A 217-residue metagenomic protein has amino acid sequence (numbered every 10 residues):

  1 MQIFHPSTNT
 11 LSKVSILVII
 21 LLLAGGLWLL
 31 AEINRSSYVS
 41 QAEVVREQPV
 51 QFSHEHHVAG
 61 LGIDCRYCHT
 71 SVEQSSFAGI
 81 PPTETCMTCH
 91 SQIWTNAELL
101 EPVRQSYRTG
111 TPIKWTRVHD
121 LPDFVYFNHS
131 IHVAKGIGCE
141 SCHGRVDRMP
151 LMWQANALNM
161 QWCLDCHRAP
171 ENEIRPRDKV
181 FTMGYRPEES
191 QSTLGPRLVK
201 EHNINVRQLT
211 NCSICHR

Functional and structural regions predicted by a protein language model:
M1-Q51, E55-A59, I63, Y67 (+2 more regions): N-terminal export/targeting leaders of redox proteins
F4-P6, I93-V125, P170-R217: Primarily the internal scaffold of c-type cytochrome electron-transfer domains, especially repeated/multiheme c-type
L17-L21, C89-W94: A short, flexible N-terminal coil/short beta segment enriched in small residues
E55, N128-S130: Surface-exposed loop and edge beta-strand positions of immunoglobulin-like domains
V58, M87, V133: Nucleotide phosphate-binding site architecture
G62-S71, T83-I93, C139-R145, W162-A169 (+1 more regions): The canonical Cys-X-X-Cys-His
S75-G79, N96-L100, M149-W153, E173-P176: Short Cys/His-rich "knuckle" micro-motifs
D123, I131-K179: Soluble extracytoplasmic domains of inner/organellar membrane proteins
